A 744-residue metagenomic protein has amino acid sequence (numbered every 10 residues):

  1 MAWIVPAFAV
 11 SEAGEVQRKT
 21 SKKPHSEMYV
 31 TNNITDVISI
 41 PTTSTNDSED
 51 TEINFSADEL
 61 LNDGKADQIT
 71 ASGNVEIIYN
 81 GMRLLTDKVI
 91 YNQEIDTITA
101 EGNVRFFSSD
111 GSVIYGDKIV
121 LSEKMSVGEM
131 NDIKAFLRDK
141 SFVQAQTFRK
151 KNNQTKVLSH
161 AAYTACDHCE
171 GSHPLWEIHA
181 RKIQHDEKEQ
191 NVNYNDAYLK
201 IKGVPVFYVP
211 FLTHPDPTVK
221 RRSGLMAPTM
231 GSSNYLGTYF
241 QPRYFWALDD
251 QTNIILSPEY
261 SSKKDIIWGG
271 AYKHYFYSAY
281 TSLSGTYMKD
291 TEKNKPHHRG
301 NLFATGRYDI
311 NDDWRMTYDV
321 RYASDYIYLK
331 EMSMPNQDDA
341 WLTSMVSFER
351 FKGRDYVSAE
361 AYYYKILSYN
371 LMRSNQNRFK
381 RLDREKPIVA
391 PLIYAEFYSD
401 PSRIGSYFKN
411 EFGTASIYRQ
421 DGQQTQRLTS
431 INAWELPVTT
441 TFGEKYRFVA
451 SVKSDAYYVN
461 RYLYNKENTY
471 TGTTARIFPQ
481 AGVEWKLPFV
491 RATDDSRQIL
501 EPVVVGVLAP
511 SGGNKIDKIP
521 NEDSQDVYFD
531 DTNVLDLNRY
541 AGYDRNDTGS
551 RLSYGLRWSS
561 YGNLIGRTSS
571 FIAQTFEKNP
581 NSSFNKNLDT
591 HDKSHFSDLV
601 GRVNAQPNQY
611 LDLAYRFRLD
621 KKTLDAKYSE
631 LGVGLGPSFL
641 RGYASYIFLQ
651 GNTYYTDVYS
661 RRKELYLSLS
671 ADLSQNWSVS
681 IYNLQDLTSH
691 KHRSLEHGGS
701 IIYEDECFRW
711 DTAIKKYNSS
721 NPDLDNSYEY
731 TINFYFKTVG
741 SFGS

Functional and structural regions predicted by a protein language model:
M1-A13: Gram-negative bacterial Sec-dependent N-terminal signal peptides
M1-W3, A57-E59, V483: Short, Lys/Arg-rich amphipathic segments at extreme N-termini
V10-H160, E177-A180, Q184-H185, Q190-V192 (+3 more regions): N-terminal amphipathic/hydrophobic interface segments
K118-V120, M125-E129, A135-T164, G171-S172 (+2 more regions): Outer-membrane beta-barrel proteins and related beta-barrel translocases across Gram-negative bacteria
